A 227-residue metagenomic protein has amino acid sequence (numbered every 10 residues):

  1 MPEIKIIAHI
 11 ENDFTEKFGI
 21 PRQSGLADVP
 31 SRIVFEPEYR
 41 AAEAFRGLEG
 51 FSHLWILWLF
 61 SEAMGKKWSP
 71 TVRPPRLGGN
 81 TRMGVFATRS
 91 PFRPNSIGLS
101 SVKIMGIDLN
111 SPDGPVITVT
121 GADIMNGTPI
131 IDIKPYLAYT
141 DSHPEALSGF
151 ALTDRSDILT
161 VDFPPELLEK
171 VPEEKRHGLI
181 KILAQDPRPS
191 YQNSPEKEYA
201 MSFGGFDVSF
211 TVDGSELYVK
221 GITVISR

Functional and structural regions predicted by a protein language model:
M1-I97, L109-T118, A122-R227: Mixed-charge, low-complexity intrinsically disordered regions
V102-M105: Conserved positions in beta-strands of structured domains
